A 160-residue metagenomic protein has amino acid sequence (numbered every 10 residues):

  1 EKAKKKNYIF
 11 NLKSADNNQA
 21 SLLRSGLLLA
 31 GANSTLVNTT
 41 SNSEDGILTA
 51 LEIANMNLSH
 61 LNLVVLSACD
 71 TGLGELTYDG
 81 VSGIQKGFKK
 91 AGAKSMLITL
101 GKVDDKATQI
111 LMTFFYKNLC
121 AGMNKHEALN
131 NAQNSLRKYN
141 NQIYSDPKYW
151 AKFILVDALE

Functional and structural regions predicted by a protein language model:
E1-E160: Catalytic cores of enzymes
